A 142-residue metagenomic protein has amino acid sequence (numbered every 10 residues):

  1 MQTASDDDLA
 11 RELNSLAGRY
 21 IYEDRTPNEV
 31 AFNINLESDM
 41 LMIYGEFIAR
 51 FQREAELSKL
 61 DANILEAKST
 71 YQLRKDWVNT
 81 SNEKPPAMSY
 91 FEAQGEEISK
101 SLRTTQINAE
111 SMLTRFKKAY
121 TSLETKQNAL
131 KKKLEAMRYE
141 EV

Functional and structural regions predicted by a protein language model:
M1-A4, A10-E12, S122-V142: Long, highly charged low-complexity segments enriched in Glu/Asp and Lys/Arg with interspersed Ser/Thr
M1-Y22, Q52-V78: Short, positively charged
A4-D8, R25, N35, T104: Alpha-helix boundary/N-cap detector
N14-A49: Short, charge-rich amphipathic alpha-helices with coiled-coil/heptad character
Y44, I48, A55, P86-M88 (+1 more regions): Generic alpha-helix initiation/capping and coil-helix boundary signal
K59-N63, I98-A136: Long amphipathic alpha-helical coiled-coil segments
A62-R103: Extended, amphipathic alpha-helical coiled-coil scaffold segments used for oligomerization/tethering in eukaryotic
